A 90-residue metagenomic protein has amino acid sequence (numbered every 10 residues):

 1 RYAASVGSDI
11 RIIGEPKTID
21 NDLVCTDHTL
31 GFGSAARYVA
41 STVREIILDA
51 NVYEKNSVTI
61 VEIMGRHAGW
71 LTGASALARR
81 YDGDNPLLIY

Functional and structural regions predicted by a protein language model:
R1-D9, T29-Y90: Accessory alpha-helical/coil subdomains and C-terminal extensions that flank or cap enzyme catalytic cores
R11-I13: Short hydrophobic alpha-helical runs that function as membrane-insertion/retention elements
E15-N21: Short, ordered loop/turn segments at secondary-structure junctions
N21-D22, A78: A broad, low-specificity signal for short, low-complexity segments enriched in glycine/proline and polar/charged
C25: Conserved phosphate-handling catalytic cores of large alpha/beta enzymes
